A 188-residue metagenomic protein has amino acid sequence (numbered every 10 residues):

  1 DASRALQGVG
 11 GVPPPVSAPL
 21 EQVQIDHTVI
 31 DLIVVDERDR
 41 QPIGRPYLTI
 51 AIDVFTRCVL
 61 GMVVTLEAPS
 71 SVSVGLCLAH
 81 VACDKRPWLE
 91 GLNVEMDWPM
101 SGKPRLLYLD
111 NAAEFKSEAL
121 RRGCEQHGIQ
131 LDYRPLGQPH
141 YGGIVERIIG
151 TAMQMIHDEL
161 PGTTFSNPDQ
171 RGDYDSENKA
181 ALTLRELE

Functional and structural regions predicted by a protein language model:
D1-I50, V54, C58, S70-L76 (+1 more regions): Mobile-element integrase/transposase regions, centering on the N-terminal DNA-binding/Zn-coordinating module
V9-P14, I30-R40, T49, L92-D97 (+3 more regions): Catalytic micro-motifs at enzyme active sites that drive phosphoryl/nucleotidyl and oxygen chemistry
D31, V81-K85, M155, E159 (+1 more regions): A short secondary-structure junction motif
I33-V34, L60, S117, I149: Active-site-proximal flexible loops/turns
R40-Q41, V63-S71, A113, Q138-Y141: Alpha-helix N-cap/helix-initiation motif
G44-R45, E67-A68, L76, H80-C83 (+2 more regions): Amphipathic alpha-helical scaffolding segments
V63-W98: Active-site beta-loop-alpha junctions of metal-dependent nucleic acid enzymes, especially the RNase H-like/DDE
M96-R105, N111-E188: Globin-like tetrapyrrole-binding proteins
